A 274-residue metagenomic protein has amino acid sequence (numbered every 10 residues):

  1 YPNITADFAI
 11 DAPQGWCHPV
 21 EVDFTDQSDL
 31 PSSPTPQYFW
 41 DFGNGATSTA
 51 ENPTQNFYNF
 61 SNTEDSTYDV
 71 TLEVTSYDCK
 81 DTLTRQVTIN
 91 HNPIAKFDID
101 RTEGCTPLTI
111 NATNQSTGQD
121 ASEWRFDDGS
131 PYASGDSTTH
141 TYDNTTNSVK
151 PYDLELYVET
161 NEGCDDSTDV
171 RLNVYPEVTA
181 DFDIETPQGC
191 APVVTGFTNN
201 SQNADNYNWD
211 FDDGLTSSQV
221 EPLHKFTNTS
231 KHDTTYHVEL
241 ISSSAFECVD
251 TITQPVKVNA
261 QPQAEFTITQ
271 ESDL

Functional and structural regions predicted by a protein language model:
Y1-L274: Extracellular/lumenal mature domains of secreted and surface-exposed proteins
